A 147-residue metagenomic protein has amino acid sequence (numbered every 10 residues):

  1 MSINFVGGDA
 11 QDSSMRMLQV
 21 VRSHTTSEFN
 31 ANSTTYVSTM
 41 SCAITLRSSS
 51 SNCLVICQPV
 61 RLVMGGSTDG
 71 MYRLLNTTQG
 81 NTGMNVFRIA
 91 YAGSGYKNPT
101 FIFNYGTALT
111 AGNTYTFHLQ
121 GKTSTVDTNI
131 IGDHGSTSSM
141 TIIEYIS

Functional and structural regions predicted by a protein language model:
M1-E28: Glycine-rich, low-complexity segments
S23-N32, A43-S147: Terminal beta-strand-rich extracellular "head" domains that mediate receptor/glycan or other ligand binding
Y36-T39: Short, solvent-exposed loop/turn segments enriched in Ser/Thr/Gly
